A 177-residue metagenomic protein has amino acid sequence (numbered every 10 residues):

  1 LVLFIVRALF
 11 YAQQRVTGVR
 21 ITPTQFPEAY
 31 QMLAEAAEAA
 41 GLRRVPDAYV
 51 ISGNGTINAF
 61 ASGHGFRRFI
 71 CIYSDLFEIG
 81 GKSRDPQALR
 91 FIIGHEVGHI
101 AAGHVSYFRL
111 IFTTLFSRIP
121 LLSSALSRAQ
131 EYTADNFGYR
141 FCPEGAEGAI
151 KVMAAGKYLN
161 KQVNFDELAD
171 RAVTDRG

Functional and structural regions predicted by a protein language model:
L1-T56: Hydrophobic or amphipathic, alpha-helical segments that drive membrane association/targeting
Y11-R15, Y73-S74, T113-S117: A short small-residue
T24-Q31, E35-V45, P120-R176: Short helix/loop segments within enzyme catalytic domains that coordinate or immediately flank catalytic cofactors
L33, I72, Q87-H104, A134-D135: Active-site recognition of the HExxH zinc-binding catalytic motif
I51-F69: Catalytic zinc-binding patch centered on the HExxH motif and its immediate surroundings that defines zinc-dependent
D75-F91, A125: Short pre-active-site segment immediately N-terminal to the catalytic Zn-binding motif
E96-F112, G145-A146: Catalytic Zn2+-binding segment of zinc metalloproteases
Y107-S123: Hydrophobic, aromatic-rich membrane-embedded alpha-helical segments
